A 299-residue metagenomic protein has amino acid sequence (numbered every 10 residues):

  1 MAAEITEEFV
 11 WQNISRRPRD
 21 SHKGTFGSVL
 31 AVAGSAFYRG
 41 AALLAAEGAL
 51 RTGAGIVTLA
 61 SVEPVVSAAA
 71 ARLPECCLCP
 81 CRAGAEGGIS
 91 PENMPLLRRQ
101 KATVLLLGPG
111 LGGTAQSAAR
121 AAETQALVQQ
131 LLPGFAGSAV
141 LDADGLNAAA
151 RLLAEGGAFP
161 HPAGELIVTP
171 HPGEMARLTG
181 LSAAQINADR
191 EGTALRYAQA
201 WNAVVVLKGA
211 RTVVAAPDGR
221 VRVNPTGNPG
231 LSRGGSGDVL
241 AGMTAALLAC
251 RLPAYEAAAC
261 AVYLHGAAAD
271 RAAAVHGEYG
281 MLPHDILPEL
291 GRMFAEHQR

Functional and structural regions predicted by a protein language model:
M1-E7, A60-T226, Q298-R299: Glycine-rich phosphate/dinucleotide-binding loop and adjoining beta-alpha-beta core of small-molecule
M1-K23: Positively charged, low-complexity intrinsically disordered leader regions
R17-P18, R222-G235: Short pre-catalytic strand/loop immediately N-terminal to key active-site residues, enriched for Gly-Thr
H22-E86: Substrate-binding N-lobe of the ribokinase-like
F37-T52, T58, G145-R151, R233 (+1 more regions): Short glycine/serine/threonine-rich phosphate/pyrophosphate-binding segments that cradle anionic phosphate groups
L43, E47-G48, Q129, L195 (+1 more regions): Alpha-helical segments flanking ligand/cofactor-binding loops in enzyme cores
A176-R177, R233-L264: Short, small-residue alpha-helix embedded
A267-R299: Charged C-terminal helix
